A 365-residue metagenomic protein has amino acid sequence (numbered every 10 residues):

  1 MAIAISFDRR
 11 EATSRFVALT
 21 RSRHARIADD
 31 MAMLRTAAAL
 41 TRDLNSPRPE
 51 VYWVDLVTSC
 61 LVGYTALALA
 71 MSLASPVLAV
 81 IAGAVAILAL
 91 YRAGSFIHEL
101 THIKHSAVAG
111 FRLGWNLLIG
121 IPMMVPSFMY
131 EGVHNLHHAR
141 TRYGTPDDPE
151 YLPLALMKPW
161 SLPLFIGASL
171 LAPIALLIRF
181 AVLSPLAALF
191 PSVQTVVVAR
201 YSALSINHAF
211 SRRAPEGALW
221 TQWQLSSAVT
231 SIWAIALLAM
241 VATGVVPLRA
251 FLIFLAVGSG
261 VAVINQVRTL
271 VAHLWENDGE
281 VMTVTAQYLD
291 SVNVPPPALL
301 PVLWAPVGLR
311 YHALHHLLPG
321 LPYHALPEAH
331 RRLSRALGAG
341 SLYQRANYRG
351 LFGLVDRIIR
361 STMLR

Functional and structural regions predicted by a protein language model:
M1-A86, I121-F251, Y323-R365: Non-catalytic, topology-defining segments of multipass membrane proteins
L56, C60, G83-A84, L88 (+4 more regions): Residue-level signature of the transmembrane alpha-helical core of multi-pass small-molecule transporters
I87-I97, P126-Y130, I253-M282: Transmembrane alpha-helical segments that form the membrane-embedded catalytic/substrate-channel core of multi-pass
G94-I103, Y130-R142, T269-N277, P306-L321: Histidine-centered catalytic micro-motifs
S95-G114, R142-L154: Aspartate-rich (DDxxD/NDxxD/DxxxD) Mg2+/diphosphate-binding motifs and their adjoining helix-loop segments
L113-I119, G279-N293: Membrane-cytosol interface motif
S205-A214, Q287-L303: Cytosolic juxtamembrane regulatory segments of multi-pass membrane proteins
